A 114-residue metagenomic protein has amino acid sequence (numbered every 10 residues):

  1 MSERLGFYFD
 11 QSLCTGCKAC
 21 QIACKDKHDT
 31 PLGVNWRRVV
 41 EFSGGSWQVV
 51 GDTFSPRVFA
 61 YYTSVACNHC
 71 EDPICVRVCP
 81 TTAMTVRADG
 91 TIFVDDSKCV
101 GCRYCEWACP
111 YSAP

Functional and structural regions predicted by a protein language model:
M1-P114: Non-ligating segments of multi-cofactor redox enzymes
